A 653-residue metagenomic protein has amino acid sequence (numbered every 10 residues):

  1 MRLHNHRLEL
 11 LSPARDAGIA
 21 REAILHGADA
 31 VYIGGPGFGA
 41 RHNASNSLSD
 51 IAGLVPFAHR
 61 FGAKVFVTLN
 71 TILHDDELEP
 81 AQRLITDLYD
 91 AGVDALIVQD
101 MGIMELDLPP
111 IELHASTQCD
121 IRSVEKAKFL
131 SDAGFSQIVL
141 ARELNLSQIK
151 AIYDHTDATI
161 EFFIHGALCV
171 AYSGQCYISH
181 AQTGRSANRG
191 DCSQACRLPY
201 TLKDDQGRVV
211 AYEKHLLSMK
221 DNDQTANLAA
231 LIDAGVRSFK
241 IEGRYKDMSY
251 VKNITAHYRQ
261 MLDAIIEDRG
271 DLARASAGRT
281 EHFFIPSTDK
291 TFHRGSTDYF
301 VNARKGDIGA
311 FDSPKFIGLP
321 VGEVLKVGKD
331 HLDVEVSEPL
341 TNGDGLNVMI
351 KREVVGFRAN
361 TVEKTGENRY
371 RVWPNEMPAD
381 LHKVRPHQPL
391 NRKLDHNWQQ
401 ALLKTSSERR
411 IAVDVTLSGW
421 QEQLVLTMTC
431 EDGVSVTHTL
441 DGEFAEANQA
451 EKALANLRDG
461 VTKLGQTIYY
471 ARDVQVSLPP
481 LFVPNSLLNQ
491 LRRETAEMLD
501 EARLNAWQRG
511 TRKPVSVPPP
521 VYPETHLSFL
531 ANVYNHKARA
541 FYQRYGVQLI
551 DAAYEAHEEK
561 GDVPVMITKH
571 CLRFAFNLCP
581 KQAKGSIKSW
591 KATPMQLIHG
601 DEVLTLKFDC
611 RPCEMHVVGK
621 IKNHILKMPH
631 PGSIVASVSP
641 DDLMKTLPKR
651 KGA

Functional and structural regions predicted by a protein language model:
M1-H26, A30-I33, G37-A40, L54-V55 (+4 more regions): Surface-exposed amphipathic alpha-helical tracts and adjacent flexible/coil segments at the periphery of soluble enzymes
N43-A52: Aromatic- and glycine-enriched glycan-recognition loops and surfaces that form the carbohydrate-binding subsites
Q99-I103: Short, polar loop motifs at secondary-structure junctions
M104-P109: Short active-site loop/helix that positions an aromatic residue
Q118: Auxiliary alpha/beta "docking" domains used to position bulky ligands
R122-K126: Short, glycine/polar-rich helix-capping loops at beta-to-alpha or helix-loop-helix junctions that flank or form
